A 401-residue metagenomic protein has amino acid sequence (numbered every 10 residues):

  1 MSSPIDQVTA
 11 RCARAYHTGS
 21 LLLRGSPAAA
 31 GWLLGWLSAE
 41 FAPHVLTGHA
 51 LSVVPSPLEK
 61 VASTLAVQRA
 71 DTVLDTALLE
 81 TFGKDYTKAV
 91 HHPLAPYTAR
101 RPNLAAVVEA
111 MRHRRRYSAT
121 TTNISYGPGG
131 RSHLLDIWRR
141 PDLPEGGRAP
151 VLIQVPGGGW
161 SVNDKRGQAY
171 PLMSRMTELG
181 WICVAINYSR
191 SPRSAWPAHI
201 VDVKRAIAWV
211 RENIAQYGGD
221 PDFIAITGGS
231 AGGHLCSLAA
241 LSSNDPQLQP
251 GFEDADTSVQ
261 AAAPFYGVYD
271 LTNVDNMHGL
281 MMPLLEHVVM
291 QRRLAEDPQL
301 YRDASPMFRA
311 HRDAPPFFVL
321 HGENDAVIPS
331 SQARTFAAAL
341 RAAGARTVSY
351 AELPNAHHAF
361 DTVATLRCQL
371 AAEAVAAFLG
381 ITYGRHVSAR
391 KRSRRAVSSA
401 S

Functional and structural regions predicted by a protein language model:
S2-S401: Alpha/beta-hydrolase superfamily serine-hydrolase fold, recognizing
